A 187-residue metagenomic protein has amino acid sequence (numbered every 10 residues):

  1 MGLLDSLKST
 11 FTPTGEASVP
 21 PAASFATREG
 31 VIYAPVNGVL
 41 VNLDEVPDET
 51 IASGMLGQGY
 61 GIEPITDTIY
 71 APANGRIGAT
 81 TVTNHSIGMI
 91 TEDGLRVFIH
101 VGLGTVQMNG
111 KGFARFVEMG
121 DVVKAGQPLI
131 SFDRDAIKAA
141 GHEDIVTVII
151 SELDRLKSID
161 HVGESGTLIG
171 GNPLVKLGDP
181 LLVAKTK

Functional and structural regions predicted by a protein language model:
G2-K187: Contiguous, well-folded functional domains in the mature portion of proteins
